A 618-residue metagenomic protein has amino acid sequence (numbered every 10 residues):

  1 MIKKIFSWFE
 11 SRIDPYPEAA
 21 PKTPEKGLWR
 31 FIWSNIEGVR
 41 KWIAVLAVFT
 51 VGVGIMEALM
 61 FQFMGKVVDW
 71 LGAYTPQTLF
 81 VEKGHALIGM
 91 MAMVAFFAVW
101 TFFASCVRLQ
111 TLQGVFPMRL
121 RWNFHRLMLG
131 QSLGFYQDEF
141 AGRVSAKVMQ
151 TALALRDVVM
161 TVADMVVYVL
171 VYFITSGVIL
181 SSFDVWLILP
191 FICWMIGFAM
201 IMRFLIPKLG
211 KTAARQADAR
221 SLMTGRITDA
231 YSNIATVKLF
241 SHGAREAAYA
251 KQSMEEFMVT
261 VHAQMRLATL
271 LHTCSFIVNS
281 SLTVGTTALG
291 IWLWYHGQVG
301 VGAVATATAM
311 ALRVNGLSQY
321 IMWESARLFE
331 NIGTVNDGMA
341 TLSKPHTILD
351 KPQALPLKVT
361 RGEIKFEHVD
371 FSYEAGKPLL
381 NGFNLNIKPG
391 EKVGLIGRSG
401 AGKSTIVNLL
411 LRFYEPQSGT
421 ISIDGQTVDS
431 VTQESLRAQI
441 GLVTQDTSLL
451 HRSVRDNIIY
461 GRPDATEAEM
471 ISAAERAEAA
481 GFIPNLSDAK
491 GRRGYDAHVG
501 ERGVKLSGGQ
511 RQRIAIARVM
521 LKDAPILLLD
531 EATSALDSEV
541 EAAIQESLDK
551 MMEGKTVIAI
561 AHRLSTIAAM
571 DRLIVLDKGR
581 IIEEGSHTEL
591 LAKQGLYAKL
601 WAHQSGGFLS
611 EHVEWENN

Functional and structural regions predicted by a protein language model:
M1-E57, G72-M90, A104-Q113, R126 (+8 more regions): Membrane-integrated ABC transporters
P15-E25, M56-G72, M93-A141, S145 (+9 more regions): Juxtamembrane helix-loop junctions of ABC transporter transmembrane domains
E25, W29, A44-V45, R121 (+9 more regions): Alpha-helical membrane-protein architecture signal
E37-G38, L133-G134, Q150-V159, A163 (+8 more regions): An intracellular "coupling" helix at the cytosolic face of ABC transporter transmembrane type-1 domains
G38, W42-G52, F97-A98, T161-R215 (+2 more regions): Transmembrane helices of ABC transporter permease
A73-T75, G89, I179-I196, L267-N336 (+1 more regions): Helix-loop-helix
M128, A250, F366-H368: Conserved catalytic Walker-motif region of ABC-type ATPase nucleotide-binding domains
L357-N618: ABC-type nucleotide-binding domain
